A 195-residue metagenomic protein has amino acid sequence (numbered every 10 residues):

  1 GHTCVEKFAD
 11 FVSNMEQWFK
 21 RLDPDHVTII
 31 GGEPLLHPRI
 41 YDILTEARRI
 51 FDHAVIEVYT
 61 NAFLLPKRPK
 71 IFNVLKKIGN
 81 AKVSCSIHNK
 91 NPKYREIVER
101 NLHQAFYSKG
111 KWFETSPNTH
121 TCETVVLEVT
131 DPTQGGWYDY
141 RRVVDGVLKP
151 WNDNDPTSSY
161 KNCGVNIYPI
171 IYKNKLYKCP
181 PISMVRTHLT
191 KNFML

Functional and structural regions predicted by a protein language model:
G1-T60, L65-P69: Conserved alpha-helical substructure of the radical SAM core
Q17-R21, R48-R49, I71-N80, N101 (+1 more regions): Acidic (Asp/Glu)-rich catalytic clusters
L36-P38, P66-K67, P92-R95, Y177-P180 (+1 more regions): Short catalytic/ligand-binding loop motif for oxyanion handling, primarily in non-cytosolic enzymes, centered on
G79-N91: Non-cysteine beta-strand/loop elements that form the S-adenosyl-L-methionine
R95-V126: Basic phosphate/pyrophosphate-binding loop/patch that engages nucleotide-derived ligands
I97-F106, E128-D145, V165-N166, I171-K173: A cross-taxonomic marker for long C-terminal extensions/tails that follow the last structured domain
N118-D139, P181-L195: C-terminal accessory region of radical SAM enzymes
R142-L195: Accessory C-terminal segments flanking Radical SAM cores
